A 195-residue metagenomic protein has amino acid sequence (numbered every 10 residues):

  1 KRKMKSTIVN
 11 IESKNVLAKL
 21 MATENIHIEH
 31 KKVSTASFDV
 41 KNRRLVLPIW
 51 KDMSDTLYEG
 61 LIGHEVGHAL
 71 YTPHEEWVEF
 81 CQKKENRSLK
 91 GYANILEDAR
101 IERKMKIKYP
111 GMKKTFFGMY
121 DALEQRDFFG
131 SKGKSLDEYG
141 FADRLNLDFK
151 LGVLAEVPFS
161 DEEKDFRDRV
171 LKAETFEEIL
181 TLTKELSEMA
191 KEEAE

Functional and structural regions predicted by a protein language model:
R2-E195: Short, functionally important secondary-structure microenvironments
